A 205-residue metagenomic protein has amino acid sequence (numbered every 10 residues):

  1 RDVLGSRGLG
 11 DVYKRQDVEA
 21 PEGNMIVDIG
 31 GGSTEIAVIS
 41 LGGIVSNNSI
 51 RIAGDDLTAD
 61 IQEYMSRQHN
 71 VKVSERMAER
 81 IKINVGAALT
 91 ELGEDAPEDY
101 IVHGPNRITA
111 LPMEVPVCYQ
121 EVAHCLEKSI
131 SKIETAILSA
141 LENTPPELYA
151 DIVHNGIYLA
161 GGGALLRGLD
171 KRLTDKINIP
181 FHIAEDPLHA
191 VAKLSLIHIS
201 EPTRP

Functional and structural regions predicted by a protein language model:
D2-L9, Y13, I197-P205: Single conserved hydrophobic/aromatic residue that forms the stacking wall/gate of nucleotide- or nucleobase-binding
V18-S46: Gly/Thr-rich phosphate-binding beta-strand-loop-beta motif of the actin/hexokinase/Hsp70
D28, I61, I137, L159 (+1 more regions): Residue-level signature of catalytic and energy-coupling elements of molecular machines, predominantly ATP/GTP-dependent
L41-E127: Phosphate-binding glycine-rich/basic clefts of nucleotide- and phosphate-handling proteins, predominantly
G43-V45, A150-N155, I177-P180: Short, surface-exposed connector motifs at secondary-structure boundaries
C125-V153: Phosphate/ATP-binding catalytic cores across multiple sugar-kinase/actin-like superfamilies, primarily ASKHA
Y149-L173: Glycine-rich phosphate-binding loops at beta-strand->alpha-helix junctions
K171-L194: Conserved phosphate-binding/catalytic loops in two-lobed NTP-binding clefts
